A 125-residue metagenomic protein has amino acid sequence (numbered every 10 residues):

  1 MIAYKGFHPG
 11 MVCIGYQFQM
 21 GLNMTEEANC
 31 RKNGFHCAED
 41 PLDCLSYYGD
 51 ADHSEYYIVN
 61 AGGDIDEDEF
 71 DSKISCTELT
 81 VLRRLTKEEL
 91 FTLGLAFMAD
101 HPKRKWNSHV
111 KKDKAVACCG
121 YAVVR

Functional and structural regions predicted by a protein language model:
M1-R125: Short, glycine-biased loop/turn motifs at secondary-structure junctions and in low-complexity Ser/Thr/Pro-rich termini
